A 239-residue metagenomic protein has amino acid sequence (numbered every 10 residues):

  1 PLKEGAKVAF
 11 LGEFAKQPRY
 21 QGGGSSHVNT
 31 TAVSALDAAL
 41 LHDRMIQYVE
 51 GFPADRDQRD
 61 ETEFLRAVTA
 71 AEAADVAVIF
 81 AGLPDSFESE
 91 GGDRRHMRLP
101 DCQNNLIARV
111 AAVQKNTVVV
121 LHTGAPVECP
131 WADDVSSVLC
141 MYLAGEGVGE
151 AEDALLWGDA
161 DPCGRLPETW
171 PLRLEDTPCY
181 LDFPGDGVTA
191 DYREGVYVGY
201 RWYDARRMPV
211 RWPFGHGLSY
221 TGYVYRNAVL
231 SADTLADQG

Functional and structural regions predicted by a protein language model:
P1-H42, H122-G239: Secreted, periplasmic, or luminal enzymes acting at the cell surface/secretory milieu
Q47-D134: Hydrophobic helix-and-loop "lid/oligomerization" segment in the mid-to-C-terminal part of catalytic domains
